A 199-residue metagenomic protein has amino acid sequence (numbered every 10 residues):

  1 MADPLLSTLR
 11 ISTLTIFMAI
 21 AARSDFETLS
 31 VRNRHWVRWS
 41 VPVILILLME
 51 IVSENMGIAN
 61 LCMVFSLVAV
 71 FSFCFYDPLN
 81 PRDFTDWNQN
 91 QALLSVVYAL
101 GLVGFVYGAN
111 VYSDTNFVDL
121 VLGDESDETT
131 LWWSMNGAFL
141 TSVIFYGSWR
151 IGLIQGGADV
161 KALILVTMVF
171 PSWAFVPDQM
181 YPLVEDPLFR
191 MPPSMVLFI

Functional and structural regions predicted by a protein language model:
M1-I199: A membrane-topology feature that recognizes alpha-helical transmembrane segments and their immediate juxtamembrane
